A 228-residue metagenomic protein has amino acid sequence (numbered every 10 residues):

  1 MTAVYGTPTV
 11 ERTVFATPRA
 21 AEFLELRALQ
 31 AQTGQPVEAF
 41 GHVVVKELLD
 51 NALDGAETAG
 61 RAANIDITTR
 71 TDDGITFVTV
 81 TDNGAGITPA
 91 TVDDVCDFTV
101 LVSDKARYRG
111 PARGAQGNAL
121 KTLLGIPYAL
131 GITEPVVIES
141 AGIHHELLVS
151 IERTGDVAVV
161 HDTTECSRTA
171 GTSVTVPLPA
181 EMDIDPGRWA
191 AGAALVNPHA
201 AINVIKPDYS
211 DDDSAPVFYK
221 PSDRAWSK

Functional and structural regions predicted by a protein language model:
M1-P177, S222-R224: GHKL (Bergerat-fold) ATPase N-terminal catalytic module, capturing the glycine-rich phosphate-binding loop and acidic
V137-A141, L148-R153, H199-K228: GHKL/Bergerat-fold ATPase module in large chromosome/replication-associated machines
V160-K206: ATP-binding catalytic core of ATPases
